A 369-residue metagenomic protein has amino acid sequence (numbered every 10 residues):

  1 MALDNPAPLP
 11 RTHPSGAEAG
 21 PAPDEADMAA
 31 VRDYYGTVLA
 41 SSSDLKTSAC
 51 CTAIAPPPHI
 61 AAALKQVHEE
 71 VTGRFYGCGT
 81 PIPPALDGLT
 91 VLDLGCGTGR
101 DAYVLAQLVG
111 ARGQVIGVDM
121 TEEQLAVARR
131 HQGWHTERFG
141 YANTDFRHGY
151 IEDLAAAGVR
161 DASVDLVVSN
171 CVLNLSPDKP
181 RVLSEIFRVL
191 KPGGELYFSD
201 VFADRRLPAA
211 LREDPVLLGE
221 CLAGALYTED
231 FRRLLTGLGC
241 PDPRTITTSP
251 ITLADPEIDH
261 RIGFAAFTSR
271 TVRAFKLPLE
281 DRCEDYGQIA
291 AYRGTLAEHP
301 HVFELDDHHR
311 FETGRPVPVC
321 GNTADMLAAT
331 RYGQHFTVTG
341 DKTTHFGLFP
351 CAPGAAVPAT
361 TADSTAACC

Functional and structural regions predicted by a protein language model:
A2-I54, G321-V357, A367-C369: N-terminal auxiliary segments of SAM/dcSAM-dependent transferases
C51-T90, V104, L108: Conserved alpha-helix/loop element of class I SAM-dependent methyltransferases that forms part of the SAM/SAH-binding
L86-L94, T98-A156: Class I SAM-dependent methyltransferase SAM/SAH-binding core
D153-L166: A short acidic, Gly/Pro-enriched loop at the edge of an enzyme's catalytic core that lines a small-molecule cofactor
D165-D178: A short SAM/SAH-binding and catalytic strip from SAM-dependent methyltransferases
P180-E195: A short glycine-rich, Lys/Arg-flanked "PGG" loop and its adjoining helix->strand segment in the class I
F202-L222: Short, glycine-/aromatic-enriched active-site segment of Class I SAM-dependent methyltransferases
L238, R244-S249, D255-C369: C-terminal lobe and adjacent flexible extensions of AdoMet/dcAdoMet transferase-like proteins
